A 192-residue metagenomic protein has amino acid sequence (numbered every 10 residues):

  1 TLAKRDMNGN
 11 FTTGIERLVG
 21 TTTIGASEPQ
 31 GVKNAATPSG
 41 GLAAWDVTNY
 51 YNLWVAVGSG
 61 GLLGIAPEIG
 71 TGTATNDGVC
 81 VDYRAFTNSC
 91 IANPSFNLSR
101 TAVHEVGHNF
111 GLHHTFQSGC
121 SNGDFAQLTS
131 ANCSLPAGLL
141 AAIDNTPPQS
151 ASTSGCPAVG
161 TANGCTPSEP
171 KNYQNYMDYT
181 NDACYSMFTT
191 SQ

Functional and structural regions predicted by a protein language model:
T1-D6, R17-Q192: Extracellular (secreted or membrane-anchored) zinc-dependent metallopeptidases, primarily metzincins but also closely
G9: Cell wall/extracellular polymer interaction/catalysis modules
T12-T13: Internal glycine-rich, Lys/Arg-flanked active-site/core loops of soluble domains
